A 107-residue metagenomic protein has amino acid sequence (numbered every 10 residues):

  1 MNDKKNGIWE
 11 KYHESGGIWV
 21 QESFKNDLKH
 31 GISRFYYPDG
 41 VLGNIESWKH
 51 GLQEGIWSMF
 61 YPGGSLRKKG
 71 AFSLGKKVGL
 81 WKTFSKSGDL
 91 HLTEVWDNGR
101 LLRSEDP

Functional and structural regions predicted by a protein language model:
M1-P107: Glycine/tyrosine- and acidic-biased, solvent-exposed loop/turn segments at the edges of beta-strands
